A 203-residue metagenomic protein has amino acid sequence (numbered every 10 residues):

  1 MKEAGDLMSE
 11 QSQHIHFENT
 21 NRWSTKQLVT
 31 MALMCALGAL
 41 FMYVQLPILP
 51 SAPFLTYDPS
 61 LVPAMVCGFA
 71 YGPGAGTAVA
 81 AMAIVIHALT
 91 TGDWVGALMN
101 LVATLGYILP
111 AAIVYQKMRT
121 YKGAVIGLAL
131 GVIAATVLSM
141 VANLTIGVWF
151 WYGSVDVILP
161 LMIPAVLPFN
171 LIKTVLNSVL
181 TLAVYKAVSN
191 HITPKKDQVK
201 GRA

Functional and structural regions predicted by a protein language model:
K2-V66, G74-A75: Hydrophobic transmembrane alpha-helices
N19-W23, Q116-V125: Membrane-interface helix-boundary motifs at transmembrane edges
L28-L33, V62, V66, G74-A81 (+4 more regions): Hydrophobic alpha-helical transmembrane segments
C35-A39, I84, T104, V132-T136: Residue-level recognition of pore/gate-forming positions within transmembrane alpha-helices of multi-pass
F41-T56, A81-Y115: Interfacial aromatic-anchored transmembrane helix boundaries in multi-pass membrane proteins
L46-F54, D93-L98, Y121-A203: Membrane-embedded alpha-helical hairpins and interfacial helices in multi-pass inner-membrane proteins
V62-M65, I84, A88, I108 (+3 more regions): Hydrophobic transmembrane alpha-helices of multi-pass small-molecule transporters
G68, I108-Q116, T181, Y185 (+1 more regions): Hydrophobic transmembrane alpha-helices
